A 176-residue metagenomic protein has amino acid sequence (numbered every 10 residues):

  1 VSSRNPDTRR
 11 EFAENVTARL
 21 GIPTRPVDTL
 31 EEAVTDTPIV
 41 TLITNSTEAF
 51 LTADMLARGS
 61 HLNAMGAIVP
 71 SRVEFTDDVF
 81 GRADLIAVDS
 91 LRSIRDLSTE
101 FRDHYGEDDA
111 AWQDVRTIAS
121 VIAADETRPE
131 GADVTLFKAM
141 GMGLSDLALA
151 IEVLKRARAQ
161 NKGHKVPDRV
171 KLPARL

Functional and structural regions predicted by a protein language model:
V1-L20: NAD(P)-binding Rossmann-fold cofactor-contacting core
V1-S2, A33, K165-R169: Beta-strand segments within the central parallel beta-sheet cores of soluble alpha/beta enzyme folds
V1-S2, M65, A139-M142: Glycine- and other small-residue-rich loops at beta-strand/loop junctions that grip anionic moieties
V16, D54, A157: Active-site catalytic pocket residues across diverse enzymes, especially alpha/beta-hydrolases
L20-T24, G131-A132: A short helix-to-beta-strand connector/capping loop
I22-G106: Rossmann-like adenosine-cofactor binding region
S71-L176: Adenosine-phosphate binding glycine-rich loop
